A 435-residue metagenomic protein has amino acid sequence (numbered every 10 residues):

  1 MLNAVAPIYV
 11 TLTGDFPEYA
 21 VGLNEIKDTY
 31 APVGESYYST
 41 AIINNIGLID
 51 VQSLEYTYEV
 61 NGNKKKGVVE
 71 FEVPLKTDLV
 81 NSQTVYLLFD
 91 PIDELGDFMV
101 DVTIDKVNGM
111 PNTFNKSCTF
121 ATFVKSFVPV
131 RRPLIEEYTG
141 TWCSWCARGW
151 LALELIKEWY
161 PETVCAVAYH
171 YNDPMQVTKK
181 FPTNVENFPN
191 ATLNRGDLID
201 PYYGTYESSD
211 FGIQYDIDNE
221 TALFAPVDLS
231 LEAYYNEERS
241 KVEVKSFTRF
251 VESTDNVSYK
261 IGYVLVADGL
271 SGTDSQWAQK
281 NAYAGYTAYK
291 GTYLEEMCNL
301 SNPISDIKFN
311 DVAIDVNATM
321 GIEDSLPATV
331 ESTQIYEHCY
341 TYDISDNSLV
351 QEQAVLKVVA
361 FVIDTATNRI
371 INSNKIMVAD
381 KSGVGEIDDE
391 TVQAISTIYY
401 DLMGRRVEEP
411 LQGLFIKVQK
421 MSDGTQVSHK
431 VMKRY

Functional and structural regions predicted by a protein language model:
L2-A4, E70-P74, E162-K381: Short, conserved sequence motifs used for protein processing/export or organelle targeting and for catalysis
L2-V5, I92-S126, A360-N368: Terminal connector regions
Y9-P32, K125-P133, N374-R406: Residue-level detector of functionally pivotal "anchor" positions at catalytic/ligand-binding pockets or at interdomain
D28-S36, Y235-S240: Short, solvent-exposed loop/linker segments at the N-terminal edge of repeated beta-sheet extracellular domains
A31-V33, I46-S53, V251-S258, S348-E352 (+2 more regions): A short beta-turn/strand-edge loop motif at beta-sheet boundaries
N63-D93: Intrinsically disordered, low-complexity Pro/Gly/Ser/Thr-rich segments with frequent PxxP/GP/PP motifs and embedded
F127-E162: Local sequence-structure signature of Cys/Sec-based thiol-disulfide redox active-site neighborhoods
G385-Y435: C-terminal outer-membrane/trafficking sorting elements
